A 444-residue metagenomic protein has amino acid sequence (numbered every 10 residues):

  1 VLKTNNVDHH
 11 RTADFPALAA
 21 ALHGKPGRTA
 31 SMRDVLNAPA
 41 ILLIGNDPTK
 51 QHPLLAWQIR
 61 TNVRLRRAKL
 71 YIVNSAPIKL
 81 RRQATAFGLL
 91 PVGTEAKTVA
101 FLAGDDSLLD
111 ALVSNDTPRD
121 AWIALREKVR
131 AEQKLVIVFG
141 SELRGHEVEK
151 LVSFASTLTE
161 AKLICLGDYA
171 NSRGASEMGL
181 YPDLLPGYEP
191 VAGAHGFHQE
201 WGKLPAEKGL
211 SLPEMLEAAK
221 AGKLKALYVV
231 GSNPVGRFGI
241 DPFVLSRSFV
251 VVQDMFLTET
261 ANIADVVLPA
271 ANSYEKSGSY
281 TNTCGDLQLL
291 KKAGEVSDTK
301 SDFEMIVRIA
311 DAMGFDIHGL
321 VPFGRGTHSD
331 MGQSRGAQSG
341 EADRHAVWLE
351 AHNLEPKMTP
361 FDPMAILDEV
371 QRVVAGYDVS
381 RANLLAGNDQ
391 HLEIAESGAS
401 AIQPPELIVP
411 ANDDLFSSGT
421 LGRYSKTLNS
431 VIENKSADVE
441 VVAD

Functional and structural regions predicted by a protein language model:
L2, H9-D378, D444: Non-catalytic alpha/beta scaffold blocks inside enzyme catalytic domains
F256, Y377-D444: Long, compositionally biased stretches
